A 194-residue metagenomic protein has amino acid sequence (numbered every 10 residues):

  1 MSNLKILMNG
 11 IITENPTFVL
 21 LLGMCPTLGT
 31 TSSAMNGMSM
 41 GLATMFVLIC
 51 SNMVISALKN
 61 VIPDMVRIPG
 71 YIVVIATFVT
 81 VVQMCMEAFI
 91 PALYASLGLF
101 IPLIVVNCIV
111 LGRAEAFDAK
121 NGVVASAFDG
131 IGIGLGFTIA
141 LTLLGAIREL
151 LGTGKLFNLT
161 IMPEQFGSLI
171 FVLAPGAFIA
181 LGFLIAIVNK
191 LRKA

Functional and structural regions predicted by a protein language model:
S2-T17: N-terminal membrane topogenic signal
K5, A125-A194: C-terminal transmembrane helix-loop-helix hairpin of multi-pass membrane proteins
L22-L28, T44-I49, A76-Q83, V105-L111 (+2 more regions): Hydrophobic core segments of alpha-helical transmembrane domains in multi-pass membrane transport and ion-translocation
A34-C50, G70, Y94-V105, P175: Structural signature of hydrophobic alpha-helical transmembrane segments
L48-I49, M53-C85: A glycine-rich, hydrophobic loop/mini-helix early in the fold
S51-D64, L111-N121, I187-L191: C-terminal ends of transmembrane helices
I62-I75, S96-P102, S126-D129: Cytoplasmic-side transmembrane-helix entry/capping segments in multi-pass membrane proteins
V81-S96: Transmembrane alpha-helix boundary signature
